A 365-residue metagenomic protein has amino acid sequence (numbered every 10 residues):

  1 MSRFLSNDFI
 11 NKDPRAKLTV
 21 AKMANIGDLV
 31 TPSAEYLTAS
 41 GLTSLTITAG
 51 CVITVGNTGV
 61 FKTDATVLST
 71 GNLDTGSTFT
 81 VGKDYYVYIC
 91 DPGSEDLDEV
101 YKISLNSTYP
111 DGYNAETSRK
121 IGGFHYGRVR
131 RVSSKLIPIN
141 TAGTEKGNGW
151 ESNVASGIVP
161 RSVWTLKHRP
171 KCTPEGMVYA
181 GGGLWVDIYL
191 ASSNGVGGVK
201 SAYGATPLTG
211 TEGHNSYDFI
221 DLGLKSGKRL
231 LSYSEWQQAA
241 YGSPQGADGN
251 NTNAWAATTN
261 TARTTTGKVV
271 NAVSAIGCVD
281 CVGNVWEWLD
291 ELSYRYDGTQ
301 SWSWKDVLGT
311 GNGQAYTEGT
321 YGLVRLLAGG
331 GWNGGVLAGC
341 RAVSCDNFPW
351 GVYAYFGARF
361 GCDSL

Functional and structural regions predicted by a protein language model:
M1-L18, L365: Short, intrinsically disordered N-terminal pre-domain segments
L18-G82, G93: Glycine-rich, flexible loop motifs
F79-Y101: Elongated alpha-helical scaffolds
Y86-C90, W185-D187, G277, G309 (+1 more regions): Residues within well-ordered beta-strands of beta-sheet-rich folds
S104-K146, W150: Extracellular receptor-binding modules and their adjoining Ser/Thr/Gly/Asp/Asn-rich linkers
R131-S134, I139-V279: Short aromatic-cysteine micro-motif
G210-H214, T310-L365: Disulfide-stabilized, aromatic/cysteine-rich ligand-recognition loop
E235-N333, D363-S364: An exposed tryptophan-centered "aromatic clamp" motif
